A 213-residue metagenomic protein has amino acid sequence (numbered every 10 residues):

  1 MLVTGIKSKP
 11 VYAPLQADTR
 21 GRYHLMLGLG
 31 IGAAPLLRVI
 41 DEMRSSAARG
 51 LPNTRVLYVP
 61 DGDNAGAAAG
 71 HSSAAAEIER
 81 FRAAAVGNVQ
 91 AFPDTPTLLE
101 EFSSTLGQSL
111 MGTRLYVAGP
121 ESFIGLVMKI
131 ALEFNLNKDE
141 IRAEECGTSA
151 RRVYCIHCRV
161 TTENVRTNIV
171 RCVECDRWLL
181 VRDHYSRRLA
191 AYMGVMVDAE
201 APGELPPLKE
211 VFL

Functional and structural regions predicted by a protein language model:
M1-R151: FNR/FR-type flavoprotein reductase catalytic core
M111, S122-L213: Cys/His-clustered metal-coordination modules, chiefly Zn-binding fingers
